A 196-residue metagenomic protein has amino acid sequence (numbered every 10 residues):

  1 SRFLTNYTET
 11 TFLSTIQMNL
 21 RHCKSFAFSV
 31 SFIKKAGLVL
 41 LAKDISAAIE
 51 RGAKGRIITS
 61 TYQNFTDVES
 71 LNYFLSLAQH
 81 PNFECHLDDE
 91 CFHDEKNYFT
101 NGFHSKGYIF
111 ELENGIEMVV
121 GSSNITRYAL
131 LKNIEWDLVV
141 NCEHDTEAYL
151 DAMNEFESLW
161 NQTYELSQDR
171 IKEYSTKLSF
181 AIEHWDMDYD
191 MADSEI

Functional and structural regions predicted by a protein language model:
S1-I196: PLD/PLD-like phosphodiesterase catalytic module centered on the HKD motif
